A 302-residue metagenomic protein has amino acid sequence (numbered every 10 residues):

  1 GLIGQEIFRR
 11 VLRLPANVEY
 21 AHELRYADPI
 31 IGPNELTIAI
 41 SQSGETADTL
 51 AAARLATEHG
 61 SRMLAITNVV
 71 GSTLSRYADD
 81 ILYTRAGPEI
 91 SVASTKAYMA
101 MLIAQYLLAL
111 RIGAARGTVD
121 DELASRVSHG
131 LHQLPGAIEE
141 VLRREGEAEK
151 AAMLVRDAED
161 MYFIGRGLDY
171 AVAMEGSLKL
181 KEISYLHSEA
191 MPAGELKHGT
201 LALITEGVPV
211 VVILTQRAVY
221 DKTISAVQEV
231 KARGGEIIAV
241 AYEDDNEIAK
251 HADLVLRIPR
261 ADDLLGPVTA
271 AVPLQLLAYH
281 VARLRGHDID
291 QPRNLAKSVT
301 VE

Functional and structural regions predicted by a protein language model:
G1-E302: A SIS-like phosphosugar-recognition module
